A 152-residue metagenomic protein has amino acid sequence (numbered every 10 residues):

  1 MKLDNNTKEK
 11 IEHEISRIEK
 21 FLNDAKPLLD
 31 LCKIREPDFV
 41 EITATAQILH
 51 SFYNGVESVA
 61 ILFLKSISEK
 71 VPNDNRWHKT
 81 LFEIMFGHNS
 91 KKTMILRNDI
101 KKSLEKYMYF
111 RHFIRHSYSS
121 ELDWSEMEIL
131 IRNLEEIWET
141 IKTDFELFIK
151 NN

Functional and structural regions predicted by a protein language model:
M1-N152: Solvent-exposed interaction patches of small proteins and small membrane subunits
